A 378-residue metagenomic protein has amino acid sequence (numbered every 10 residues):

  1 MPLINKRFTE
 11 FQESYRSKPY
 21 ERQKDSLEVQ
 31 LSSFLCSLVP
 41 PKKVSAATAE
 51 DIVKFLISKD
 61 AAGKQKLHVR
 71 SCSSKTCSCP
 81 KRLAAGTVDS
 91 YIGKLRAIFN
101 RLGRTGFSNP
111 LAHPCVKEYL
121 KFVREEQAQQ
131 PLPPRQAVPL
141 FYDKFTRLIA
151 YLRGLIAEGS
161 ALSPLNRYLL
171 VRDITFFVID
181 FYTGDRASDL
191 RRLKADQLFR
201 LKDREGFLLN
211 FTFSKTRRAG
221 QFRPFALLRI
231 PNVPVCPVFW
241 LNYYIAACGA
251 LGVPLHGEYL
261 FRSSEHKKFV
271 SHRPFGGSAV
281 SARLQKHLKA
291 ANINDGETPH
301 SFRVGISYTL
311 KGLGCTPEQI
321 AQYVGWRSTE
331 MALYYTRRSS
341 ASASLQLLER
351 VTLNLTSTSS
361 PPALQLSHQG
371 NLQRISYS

Functional and structural regions predicted by a protein language model:
M1-S378: Extended, non-catalytic subsegments within catalytic or DNA/protein-binding/adaptor domains
